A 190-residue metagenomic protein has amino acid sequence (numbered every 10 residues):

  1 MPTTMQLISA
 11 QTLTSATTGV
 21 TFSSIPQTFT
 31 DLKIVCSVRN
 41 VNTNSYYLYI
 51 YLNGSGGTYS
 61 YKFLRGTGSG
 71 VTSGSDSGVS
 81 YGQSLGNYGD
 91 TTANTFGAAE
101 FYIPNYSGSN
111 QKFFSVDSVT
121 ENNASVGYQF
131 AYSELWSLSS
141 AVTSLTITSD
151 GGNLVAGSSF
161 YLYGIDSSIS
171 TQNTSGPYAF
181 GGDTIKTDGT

Functional and structural regions predicted by a protein language model:
M1-T190: Surface-exposed molecular-recognition determinants
